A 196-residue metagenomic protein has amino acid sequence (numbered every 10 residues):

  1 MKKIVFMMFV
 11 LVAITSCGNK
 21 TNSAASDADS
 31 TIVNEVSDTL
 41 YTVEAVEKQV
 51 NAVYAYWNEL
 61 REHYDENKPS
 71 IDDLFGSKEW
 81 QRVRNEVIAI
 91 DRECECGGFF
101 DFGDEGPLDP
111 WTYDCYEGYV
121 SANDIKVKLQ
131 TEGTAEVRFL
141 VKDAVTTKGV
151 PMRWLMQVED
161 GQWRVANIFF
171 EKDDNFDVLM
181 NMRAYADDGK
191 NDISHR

Functional and structural regions predicted by a protein language model:
K2-M7: Sec-dependent signal peptide recognition, specifically the positively charged N-region followed immediately by
I14-S16: C-terminal motif of bacterial Sec signal peptides marking the signal peptidase cleavage site
G18-K20: Bacterial signal peptide processing site
S30, D38-T39, E62, D73: Coil residues (strongly favoring Ser/Thr
T39-H63: Short, aromatic-enriched amphipathic alpha-helices that serve as compact interaction elements
G76-T147: Surface-exposed, charged secondary-structure patches
Q130-T134, R138-P151, A166-R196: Low-complexity, intrinsically disordered terminal/linker segments enriched in charged and Gly/Pro repeats
P151-V158: Hydrophobic/aromatic beta-strand elements that line small-molecule binding cavities or substrate pockets in beta-rich
